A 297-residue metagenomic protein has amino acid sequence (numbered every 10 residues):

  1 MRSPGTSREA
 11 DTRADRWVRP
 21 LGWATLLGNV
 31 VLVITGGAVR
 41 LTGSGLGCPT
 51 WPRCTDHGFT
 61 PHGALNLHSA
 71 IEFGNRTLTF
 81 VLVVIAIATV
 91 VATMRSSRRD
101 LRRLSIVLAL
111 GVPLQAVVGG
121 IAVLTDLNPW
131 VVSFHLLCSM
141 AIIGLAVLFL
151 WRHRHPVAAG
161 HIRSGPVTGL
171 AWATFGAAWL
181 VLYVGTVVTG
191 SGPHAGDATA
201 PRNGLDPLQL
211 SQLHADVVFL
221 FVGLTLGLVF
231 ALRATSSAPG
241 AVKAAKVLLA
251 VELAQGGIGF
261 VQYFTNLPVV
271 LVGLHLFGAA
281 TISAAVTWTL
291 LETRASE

Functional and structural regions predicted by a protein language model:
M1-E297: Polytopic transmembrane helical bundles with strong interfacial aromatic enrichment
